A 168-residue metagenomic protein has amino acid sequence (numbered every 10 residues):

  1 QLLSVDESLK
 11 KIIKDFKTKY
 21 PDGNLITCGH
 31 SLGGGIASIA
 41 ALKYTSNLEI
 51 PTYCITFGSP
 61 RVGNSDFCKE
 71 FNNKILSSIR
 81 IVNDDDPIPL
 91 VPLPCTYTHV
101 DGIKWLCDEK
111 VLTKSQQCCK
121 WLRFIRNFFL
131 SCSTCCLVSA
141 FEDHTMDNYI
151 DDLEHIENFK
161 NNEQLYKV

Functional and structural regions predicted by a protein language model:
Q1-C28, L32-V168: Non-catalytic, mobile gating and regulatory segments of ester bond hydrolases
